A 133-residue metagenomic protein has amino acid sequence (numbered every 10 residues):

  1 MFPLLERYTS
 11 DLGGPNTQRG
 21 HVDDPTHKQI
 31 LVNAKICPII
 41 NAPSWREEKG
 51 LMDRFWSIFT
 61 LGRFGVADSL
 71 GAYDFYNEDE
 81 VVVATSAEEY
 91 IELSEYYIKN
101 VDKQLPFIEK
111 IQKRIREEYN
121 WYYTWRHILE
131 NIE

Functional and structural regions predicted by a protein language model:
M1-E78, W125: Nucleotide-sugar donor-binding catalytic core of glycosyltransferases
V22, T85-E88: Short beta->alpha linker loops
I30, L93-Y96, N131: CheY-like receiver
R54, L93, K110-I111: Short, hydrophobic/aromatic alpha-helical segments in well-folded domains
E78-A84, Y96: A short acidic/histidine/glycine-rich donor-binding loop in glycosyltransferase catalytic cores
A87-K103: C-terminal "capping" alpha-helix adjacent to the active site of nucleotide-linked donor transferases in cell-envelope
I98-I132: A charged, aromatic-enriched C-terminal amphipathic alpha-helix characteristic of glycosyltransferases across folds
